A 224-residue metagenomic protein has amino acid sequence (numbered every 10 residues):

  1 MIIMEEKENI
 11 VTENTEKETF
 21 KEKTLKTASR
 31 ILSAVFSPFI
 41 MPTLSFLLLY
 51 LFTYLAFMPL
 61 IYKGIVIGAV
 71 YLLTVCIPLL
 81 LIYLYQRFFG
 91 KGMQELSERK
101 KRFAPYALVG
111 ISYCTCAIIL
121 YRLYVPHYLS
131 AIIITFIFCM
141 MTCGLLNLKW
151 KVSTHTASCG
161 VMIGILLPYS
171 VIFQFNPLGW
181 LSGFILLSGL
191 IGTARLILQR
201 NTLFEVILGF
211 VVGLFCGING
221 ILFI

Functional and structural regions predicted by a protein language model:
I2-S29: Short, Lys/Arg-rich, polar N-terminal cytosolic tail immediately upstream of the first transmembrane signal-anchor
L32, M93-L108: Juxtamembrane helix-capping/reentrant segments at transmembrane boundaries
L32-T53: The first (N-terminal) embedded transmembrane alpha-helix
P59, R87-K100, L123-H127, R200-F204: Membrane-interface helix-boundary motifs at transmembrane edges
P59-C76, R99-K100, I207-F210: Loop-to-helix transition at the N-terminal end of transmembrane alpha-helices
C76-F88: Membrane-water interface of transmembrane alpha-helices
A107-I118, S158-I163, V212: Core segments of transmembrane alpha-helices that mediate helix-helix packing or line hydrophobic substrate/ligand
Y128-I224: Membrane-embedded catalytic cores of phosphoryl/pyrophosphoryl-handling enzymes
